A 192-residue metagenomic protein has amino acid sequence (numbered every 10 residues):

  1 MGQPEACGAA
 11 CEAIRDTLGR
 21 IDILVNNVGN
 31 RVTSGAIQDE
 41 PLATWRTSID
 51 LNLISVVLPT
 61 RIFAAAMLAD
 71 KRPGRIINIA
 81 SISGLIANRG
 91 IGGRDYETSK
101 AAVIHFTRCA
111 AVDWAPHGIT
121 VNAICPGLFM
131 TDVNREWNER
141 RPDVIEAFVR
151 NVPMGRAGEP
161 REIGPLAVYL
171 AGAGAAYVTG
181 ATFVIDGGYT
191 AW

Functional and structural regions predicted by a protein language model:
R31-S34, A167-V168, T179-W192: Short C-terminal tail/terminal secondary-structure segment of NAD(P)H-dependent dehydrogenase/reductase domains
G35-I37, P41-I49, V144, F148: Substrate-binding pocket helix/loop in short-chain dehydrogenase/reductase
T60, S99, T107: Active-site helix of classical SDR
A65, V112-D113, A176: Alpha-helical segment proximal to the catalytic Tyr-Lys
S81: Residue(s) in the substrate-gating loop at a strand-loop-helix junction that position the organic substrate next
I104, A123-P126, D143-V178, G187: C-terminal helical subdomain
A115, T120, V178-G180: Short, small/polar-rich loop/turn modules that mediate ligand/substrate recognition or access, typified
